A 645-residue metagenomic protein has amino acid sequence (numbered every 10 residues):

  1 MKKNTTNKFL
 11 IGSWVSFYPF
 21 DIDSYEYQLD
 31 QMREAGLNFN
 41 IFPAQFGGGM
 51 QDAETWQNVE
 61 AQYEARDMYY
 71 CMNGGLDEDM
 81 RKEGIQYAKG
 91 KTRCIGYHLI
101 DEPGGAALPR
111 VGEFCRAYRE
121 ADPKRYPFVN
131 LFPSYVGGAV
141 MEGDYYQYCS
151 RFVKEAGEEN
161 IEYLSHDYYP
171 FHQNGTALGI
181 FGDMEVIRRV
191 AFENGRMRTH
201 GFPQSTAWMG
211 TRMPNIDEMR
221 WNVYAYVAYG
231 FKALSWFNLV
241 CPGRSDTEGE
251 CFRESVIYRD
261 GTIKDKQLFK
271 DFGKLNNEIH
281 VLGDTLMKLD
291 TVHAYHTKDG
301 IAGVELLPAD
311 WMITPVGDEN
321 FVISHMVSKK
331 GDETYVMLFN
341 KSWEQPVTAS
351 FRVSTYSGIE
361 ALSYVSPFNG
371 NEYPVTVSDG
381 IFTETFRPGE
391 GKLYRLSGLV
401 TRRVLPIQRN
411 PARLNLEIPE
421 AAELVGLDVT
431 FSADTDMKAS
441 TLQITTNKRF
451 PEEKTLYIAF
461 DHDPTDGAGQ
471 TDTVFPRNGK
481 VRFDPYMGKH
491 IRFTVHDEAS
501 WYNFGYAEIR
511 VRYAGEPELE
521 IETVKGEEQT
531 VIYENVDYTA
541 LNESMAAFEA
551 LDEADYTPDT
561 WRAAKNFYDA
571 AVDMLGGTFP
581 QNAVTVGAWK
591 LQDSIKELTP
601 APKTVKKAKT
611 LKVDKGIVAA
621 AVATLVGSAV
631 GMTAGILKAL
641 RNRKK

Functional and structural regions predicted by a protein language model:
M1-G398: Glycan-processing catalytic domains of CAZymes
Y356, P367-N371, T446-P451, D463: Change "in extracellular beta-sheet-rich domains … of secreted and cell-surface proteins" to "in beta-sheet-rich domains
V375-V377, E453-Q470: Solvent-exposed serine/threonine-rich low-complexity stretches and specific carbohydrate-binding patches
D379, P388-E390, R409-P411, T465 (+3 more regions): Solvent-exposed, conformationally flexible loop/turn segments
R403-T455, R477-Q529: Aromatic, loop-rich ligand-recognition surfaces of beta-strand-rich domains
E520-K612: Beta-rich interaction/scaffold domains
I617-L640: Hydrophobic alpha-helical topogenic segments used for membrane insertion/localization
K644-K645: Cytoplasmic C-terminal tails of single-pass
